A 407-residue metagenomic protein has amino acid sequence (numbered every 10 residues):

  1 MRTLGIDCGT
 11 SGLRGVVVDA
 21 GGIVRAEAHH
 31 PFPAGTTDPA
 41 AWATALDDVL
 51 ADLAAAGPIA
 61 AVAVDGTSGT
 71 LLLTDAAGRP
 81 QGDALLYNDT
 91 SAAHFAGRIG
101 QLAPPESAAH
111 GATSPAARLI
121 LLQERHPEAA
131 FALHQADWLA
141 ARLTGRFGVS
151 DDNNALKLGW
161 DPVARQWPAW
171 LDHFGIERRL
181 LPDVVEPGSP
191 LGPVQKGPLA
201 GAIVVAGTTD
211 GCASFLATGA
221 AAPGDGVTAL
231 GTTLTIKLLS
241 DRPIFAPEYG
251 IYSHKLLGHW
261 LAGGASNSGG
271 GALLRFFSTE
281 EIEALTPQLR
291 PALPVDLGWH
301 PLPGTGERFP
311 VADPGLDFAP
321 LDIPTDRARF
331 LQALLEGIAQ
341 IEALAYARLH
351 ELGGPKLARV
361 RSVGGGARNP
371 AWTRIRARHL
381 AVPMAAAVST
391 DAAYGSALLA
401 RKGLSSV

Functional and structural regions predicted by a protein language model:
M1-D83, E128-F131, P198-A206, A377-M384: N-terminal glycine/serine-rich phosphate-binding loop of ATP-dependent small-molecule kinases, especially carbohydrate
L4-G5, A93, G97-A109, S114 (+7 more regions): Active-site core segments that coordinate phosphate-bearing ligands/cofactors across diverse enzyme families
H30-P31, Y87, N267: A generic structural motif
A56-A116: Active-site phosphate-binding/coordination module
D65-T70, P187-S189, L230-T232, R359-A367: Glycine-rich beta-strand-to-loop/alpha-helix junction loops that act as flexible
D89, V149-N154: Nucleotide/phosphate-binding loop and acidic/charged catalytic motifs in nucleotide-binding or -utilizing enzymes
D172-S189: A conserved helix-loop-beta module that forms one wall/lid of the active-site cleft in ATP-utilizing catalytic domains
